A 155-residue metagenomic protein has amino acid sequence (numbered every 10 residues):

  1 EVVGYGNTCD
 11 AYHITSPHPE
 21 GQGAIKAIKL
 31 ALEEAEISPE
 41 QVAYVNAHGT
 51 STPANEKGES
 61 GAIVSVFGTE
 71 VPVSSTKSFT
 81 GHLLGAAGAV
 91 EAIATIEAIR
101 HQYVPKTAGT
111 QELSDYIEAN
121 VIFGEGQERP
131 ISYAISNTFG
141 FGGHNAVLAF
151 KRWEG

Functional and structural regions predicted by a protein language model:
E1-A35, Y44, G155: Condensing-enzyme catalytic core mediating Claisen C-C bond formation in acyl metabolism
V2, V42, A47-H48, A92 (+1 more regions): Conserved small-residue
P19-A27, I37-E40, A54, G58-G61 (+3 more regions): Conserved active-site and cofactor/substrate-binding residues in soluble primary-metabolism enzymes
P19-E20, G58-E70, K151-G155: A glycine- and small-aliphatic-rich helix-loop capping segment at beta-alpha/alpha-beta transitions that lines
S38-A43, E70: Short acidic capping loops at alpha-helix termini that bridge into adjacent secondary structure
A43-T52, K77-L84: A short beta-alpha structural unit
S60-A89: Conserved catalytic cysteine-centered active-site region of acyl-thioester-dependent Claisen-condensing enzymes
A87-G155: Conserved beta-strand-centric core segments of catalytic alpha/beta enzyme folds
